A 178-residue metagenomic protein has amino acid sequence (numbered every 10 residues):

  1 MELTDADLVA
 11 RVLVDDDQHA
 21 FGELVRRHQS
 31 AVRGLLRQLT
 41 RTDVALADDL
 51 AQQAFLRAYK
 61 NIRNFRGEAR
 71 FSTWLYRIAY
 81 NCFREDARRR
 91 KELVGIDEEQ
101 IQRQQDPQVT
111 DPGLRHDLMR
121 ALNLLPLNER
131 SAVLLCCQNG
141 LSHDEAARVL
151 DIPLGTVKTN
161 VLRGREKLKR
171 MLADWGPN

Functional and structural regions predicted by a protein language model:
M1-R26, S30-A31, R170, P177: N-terminal module of bacterial RNA polymerase sigma factors
E2-D7, E85, K91-R115, R120: Internal acidic/polar
V12, V32, L36, A47-A58 (+4 more regions): Short, small-hydrophobic-rich alpha-helical interface motif
L13-E23, G34-Q53, G176-N178: Short, charged helix-capping/linker segments at alpha-helix termini
L13-V14, Q38-T42, Q52-R70, R89-K91 (+1 more regions): Sigma70-family region 2
R27-S30, Q38-T40, L134-L141, D151: Short helix-capping/turn signature of helix-turn-helix
K60-G67, R77-D97, R163: Arg/Lys-rich amphipathic alpha helix in sigma70-family domain 2
R84, E129, Q138, D144 (+1 more regions): DNA-recognition helix of helix-turn-helix
